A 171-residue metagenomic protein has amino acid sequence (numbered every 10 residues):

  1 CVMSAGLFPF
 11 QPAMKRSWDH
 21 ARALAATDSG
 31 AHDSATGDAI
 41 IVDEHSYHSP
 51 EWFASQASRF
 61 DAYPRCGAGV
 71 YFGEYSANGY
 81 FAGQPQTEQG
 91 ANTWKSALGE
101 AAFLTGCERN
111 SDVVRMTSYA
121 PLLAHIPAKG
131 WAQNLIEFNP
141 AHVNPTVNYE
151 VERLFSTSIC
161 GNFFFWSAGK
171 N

Functional and structural regions predicted by a protein language model:
C1-A5, A31, V42, N171: Short intrinsically disordered, low-complexity coil segments enriched in acidic
C1-R16, A26-T27: Catalytic cores of extracellular degradative/oxidative enzymes
G6, Y47, A168-G169: Histidine- and/or cysteine-centered catalytic micro-motif in compact active-site loops
Q11-R16, I126-K129, N171: Short, solvent-exposed polar/charged micro-motifs at secondary-structure junctions
A21-S158: Catalytic-core region of carbohydrate-active enzymes that cleave or remodel glycosidic bonds
N162-N171: Surface beta-strand/loop "capping" patches
